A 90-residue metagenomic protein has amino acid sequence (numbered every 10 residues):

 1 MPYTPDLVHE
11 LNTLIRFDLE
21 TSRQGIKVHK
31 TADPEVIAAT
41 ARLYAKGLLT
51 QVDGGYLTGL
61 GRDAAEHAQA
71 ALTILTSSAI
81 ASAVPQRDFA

Functional and structural regions predicted by a protein language model:
M1-A38, A70-A83, F89: Short amphipathic alpha-helical interface segments
H29, D33, Q51, T58: Short, charged/polar micro-motifs that form catalytic or ligand-binding hotspots
Y44-Y56: A short, conserved structural fragment
D53-I74: Accessory beta->alpha helical hairpin/"wing" motif in late/C-terminal subdomains of nucleic-acid enzymes
G61, D88-A90: Low-complexity intrinsically disordered segments
